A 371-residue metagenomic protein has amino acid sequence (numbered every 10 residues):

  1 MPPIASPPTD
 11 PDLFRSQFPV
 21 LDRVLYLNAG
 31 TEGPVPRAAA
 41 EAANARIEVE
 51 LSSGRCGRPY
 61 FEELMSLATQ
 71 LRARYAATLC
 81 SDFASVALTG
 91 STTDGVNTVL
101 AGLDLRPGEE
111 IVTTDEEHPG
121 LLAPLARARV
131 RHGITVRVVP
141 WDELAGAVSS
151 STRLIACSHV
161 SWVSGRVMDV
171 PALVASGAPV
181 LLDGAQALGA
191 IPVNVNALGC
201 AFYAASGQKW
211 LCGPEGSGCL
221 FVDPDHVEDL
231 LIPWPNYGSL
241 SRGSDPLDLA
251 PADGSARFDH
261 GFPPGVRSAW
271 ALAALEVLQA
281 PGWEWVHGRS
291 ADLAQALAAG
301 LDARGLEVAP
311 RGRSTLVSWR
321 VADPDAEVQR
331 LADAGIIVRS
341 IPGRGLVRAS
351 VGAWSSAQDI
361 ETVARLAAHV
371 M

Functional and structural regions predicted by a protein language model:
M1-M371: Pyridoxal 5′-phosphate
